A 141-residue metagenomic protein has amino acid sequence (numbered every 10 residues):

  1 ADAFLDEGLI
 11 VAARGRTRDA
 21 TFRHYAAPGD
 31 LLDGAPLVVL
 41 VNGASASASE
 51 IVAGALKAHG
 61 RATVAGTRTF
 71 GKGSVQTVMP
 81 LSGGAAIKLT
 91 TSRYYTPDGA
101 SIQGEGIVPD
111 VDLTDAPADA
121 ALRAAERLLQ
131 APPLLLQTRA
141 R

Functional and structural regions predicted by a protein language model:
A1-D2, E7-G8, G34-L37, S49-A53 (+3 more regions): Extracytoplasmic/secreted envelope proteins and their assembly/folding machinery, especially bacterial periplasmic
A1-S47, S74-P80, Y95: Gly/Ser/Thr-rich loop/hinge elements
V11-R14, V64-T67, L136-A140: Surface-exposed patches in mature extracellular/periplasmic domains of secreted proteins
H59-K72: Short, well-structured beta-strand/strand-turn elements
G83-R93, V108: Short acidic, Pro/Gly- and aromatic-enriched capping/linker segments at domain boundaries
I102-Q103, P109, T114: C-terminal soluble interaction/assembly domains
D112-R141: C-terminal recognition in membrane/secretory proteostasis and scaffolding
